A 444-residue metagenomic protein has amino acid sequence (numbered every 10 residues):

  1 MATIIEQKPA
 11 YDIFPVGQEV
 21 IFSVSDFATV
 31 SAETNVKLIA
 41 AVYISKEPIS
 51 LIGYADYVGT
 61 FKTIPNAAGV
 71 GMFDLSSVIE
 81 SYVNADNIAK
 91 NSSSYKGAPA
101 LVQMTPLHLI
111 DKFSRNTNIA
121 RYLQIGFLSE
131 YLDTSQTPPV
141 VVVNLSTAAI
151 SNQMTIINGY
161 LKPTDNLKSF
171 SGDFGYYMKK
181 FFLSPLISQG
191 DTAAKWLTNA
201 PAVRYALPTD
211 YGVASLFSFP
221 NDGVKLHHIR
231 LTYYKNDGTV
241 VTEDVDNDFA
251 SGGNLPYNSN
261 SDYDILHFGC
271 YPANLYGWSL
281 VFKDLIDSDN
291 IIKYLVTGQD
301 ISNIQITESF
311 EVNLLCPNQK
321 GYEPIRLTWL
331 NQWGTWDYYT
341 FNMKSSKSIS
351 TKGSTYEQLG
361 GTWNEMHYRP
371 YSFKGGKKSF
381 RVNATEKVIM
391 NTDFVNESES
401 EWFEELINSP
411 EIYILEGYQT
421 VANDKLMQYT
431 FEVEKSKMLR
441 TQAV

Functional and structural regions predicted by a protein language model:
M1-D289, G298-N313: Preference for solvent-exposed, low-hydrophobicity sequence contexts
A2-I5, P9, S218-P220, V241-A250 (+2 more regions): Extracellular/virion structural assembly segments
Y294: Mid-domain, small-residue-enriched loop/turn segments at the edges of structured enzyme/sensor domains
